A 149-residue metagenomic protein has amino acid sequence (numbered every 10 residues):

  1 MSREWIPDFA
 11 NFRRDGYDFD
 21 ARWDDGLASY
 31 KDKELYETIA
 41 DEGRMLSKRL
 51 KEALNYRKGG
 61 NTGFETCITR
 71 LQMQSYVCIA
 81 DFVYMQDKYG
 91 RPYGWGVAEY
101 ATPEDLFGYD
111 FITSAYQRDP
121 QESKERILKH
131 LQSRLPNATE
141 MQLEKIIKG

Functional and structural regions predicted by a protein language model:
M1-G149: Long, low-complexity intrinsically disordered regions
